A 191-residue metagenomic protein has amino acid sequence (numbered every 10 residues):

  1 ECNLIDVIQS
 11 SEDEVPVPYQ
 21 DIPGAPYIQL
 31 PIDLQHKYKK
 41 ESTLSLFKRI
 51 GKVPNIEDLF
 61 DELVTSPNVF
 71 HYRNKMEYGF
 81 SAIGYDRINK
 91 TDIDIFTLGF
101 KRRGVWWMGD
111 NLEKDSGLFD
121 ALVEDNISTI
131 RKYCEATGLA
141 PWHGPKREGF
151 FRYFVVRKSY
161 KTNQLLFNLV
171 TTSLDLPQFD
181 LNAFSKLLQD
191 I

Functional and structural regions predicted by a protein language model:
E1-I191: Accessory RNA-recognition modules of RNA-modification enzymes
